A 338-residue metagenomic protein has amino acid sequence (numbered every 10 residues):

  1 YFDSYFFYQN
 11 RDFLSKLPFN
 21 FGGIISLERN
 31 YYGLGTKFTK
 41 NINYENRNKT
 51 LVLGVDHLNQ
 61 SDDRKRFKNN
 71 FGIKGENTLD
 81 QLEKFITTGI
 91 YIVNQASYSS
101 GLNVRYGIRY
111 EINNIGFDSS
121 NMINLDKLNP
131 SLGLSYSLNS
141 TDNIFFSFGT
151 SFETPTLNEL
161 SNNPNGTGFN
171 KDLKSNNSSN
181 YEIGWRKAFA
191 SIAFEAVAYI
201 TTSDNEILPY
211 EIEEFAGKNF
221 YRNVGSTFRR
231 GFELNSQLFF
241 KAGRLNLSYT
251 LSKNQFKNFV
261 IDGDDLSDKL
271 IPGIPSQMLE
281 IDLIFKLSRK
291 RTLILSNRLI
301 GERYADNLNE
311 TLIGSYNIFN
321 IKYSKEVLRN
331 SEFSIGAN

Functional and structural regions predicted by a protein language model:
Y1-N121, S137, I192-I200, F239 (+1 more regions): Face-selective signature of the C-terminal outer-membrane beta-barrel domain
G22-N30, E76-I86, S120-D126, K171-N177 (+3 more regions): Replace "Gram-negative outer membrane beta-barrel proteins" with "bacterial and organellar outer membrane beta-barrel
N30-T36, I86-I92, L128-L132, I144 (+6 more regions): Hydrophobic, lipid-facing positions within transmembrane beta-strands of outer-membrane proteins
F38, A198-T202, F220-D306: Gram-negative outer-membrane beta-barrel transporters
K40-I42, I86, I92-S100, D126 (+10 more regions): Residue-level signature of outer-membrane beta-barrel architecture
N43-N46, S99-N103, N139-T141, S178 (+8 more regions): Outer-membrane beta-barrel channels and translocator barrels
N59-N70, I112-G116, M122, Y136 (+5 more regions): Surface-exposed extracellular loop regions of Gram-negative outer-membrane beta-barrel proteins, predominantly
D204, L299-D306, K325-N338: C-terminal beta-signal and adjacent terminal beta-strands/loops of Gram-negative outer-membrane beta-barrel proteins
